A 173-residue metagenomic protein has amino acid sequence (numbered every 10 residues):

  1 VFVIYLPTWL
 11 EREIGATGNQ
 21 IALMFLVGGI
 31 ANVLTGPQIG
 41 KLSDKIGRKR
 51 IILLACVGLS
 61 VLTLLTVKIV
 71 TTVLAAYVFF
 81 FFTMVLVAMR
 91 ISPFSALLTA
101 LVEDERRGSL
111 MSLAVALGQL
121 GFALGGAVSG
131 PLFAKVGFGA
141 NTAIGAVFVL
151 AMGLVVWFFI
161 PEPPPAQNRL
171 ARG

Functional and structural regions predicted by a protein language model:
V1-L26: Extracytoplasmic gate region of multi-pass secondary transporters
L10-E11, L42-S43, P131-G137: Interfacial helix-cap and linker-helix signal at transmembrane-aqueous boundaries of multi-pass secondary transporters
G29-P37, F122-A123: Residue-level signature of mid-helix packing/kink "hotspots" within the transmembrane helices of 12-pass Major
R48-F94: C-terminal transmembrane helical hairpin of 12-TM major facilitator-type secondary transporters
T99-R107: Paired intracellular helix-loop junctions of major facilitator superfamily
R106-A134: A late C-terminal transmembrane helix in Major Facilitator Superfamily
P131-V149: A membrane-interface helix-boundary motif in multi-pass transporters
A146-G173: Multi-pass alpha-helical transporter architecture, strongest for 12-TM Major Facilitator/SLC carriers used
